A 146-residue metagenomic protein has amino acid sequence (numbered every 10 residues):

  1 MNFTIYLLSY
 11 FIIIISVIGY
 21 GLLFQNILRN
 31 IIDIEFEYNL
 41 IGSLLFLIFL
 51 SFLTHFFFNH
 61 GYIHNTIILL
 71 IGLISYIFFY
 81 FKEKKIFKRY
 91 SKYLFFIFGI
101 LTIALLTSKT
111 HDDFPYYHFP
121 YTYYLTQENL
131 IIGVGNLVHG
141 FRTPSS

Functional and structural regions predicted by a protein language model:
M1-K84: Membrane-embedded, hydrophobic transmembrane alpha-helices
L8, I12, Y38-I41, L106-T110 (+1 more regions): Conserved aromatic-histidine-acidic binding/catalytic patches
S9, S75-Y76, Y90-D113: Transmembrane signal-anchor helices characteristic of membrane glycosylation enzymes that use polyprenol
F24-Q25, Y90-L94, F119-Y124: Short hydrophobic/aromatic-rich motifs at helix boundaries and adjacent loops
R29, I97-T102, Q127-L130: A short alpha-helix capping/helix-coil boundary motif
Y38, T66-I67, K88-I97: Cytoplasmic-side transmembrane-helix entry/capping segments in multi-pass membrane proteins
I77-K85, L105-T107, N129-V134: Juxtamembrane membrane-interface segments at transmembrane alpha-helix termini
S108-Y121, Q127-S146: Extracytoplasmic catalytic/substrate-binding loops of multi-pass membrane glycan-assembly enzymes
